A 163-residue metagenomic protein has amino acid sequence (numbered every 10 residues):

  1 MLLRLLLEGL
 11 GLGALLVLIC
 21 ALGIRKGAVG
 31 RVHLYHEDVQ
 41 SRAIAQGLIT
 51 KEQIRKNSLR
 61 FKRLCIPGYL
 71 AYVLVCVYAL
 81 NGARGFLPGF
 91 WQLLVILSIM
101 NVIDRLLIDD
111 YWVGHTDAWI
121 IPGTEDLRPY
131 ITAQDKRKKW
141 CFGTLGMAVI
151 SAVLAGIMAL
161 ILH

Functional and structural regions predicted by a protein language model:
L6-R31, I96-W112: Hydrophobic alpha-helical membrane-embedded segments
E8, G82-I99: Interfacial segments of alpha-helical transmembrane regions
I24-I66: Cytosolic-side membrane-entry/anchor segment at the start of a transmembrane helix
Q40-N57, I121-K139: Short membrane-interface loop/juxtamembrane segments of multi-pass integral membrane proteins
L59-Y78, K139-L154: Core segments of transmembrane alpha-helices that mediate helix-helix packing or line hydrophobic substrate/ligand
A79, L97-R105, D109, A133-I150: C-terminal halves and exits of single transmembrane alpha-helices
R105-E125: Juxtamembrane non-transmembrane "cap" segments at the membrane-aqueous interface of multi-pass membrane proteins
L154-H163: Juxtamembrane boundary at the C-terminal end of a transmembrane helix
